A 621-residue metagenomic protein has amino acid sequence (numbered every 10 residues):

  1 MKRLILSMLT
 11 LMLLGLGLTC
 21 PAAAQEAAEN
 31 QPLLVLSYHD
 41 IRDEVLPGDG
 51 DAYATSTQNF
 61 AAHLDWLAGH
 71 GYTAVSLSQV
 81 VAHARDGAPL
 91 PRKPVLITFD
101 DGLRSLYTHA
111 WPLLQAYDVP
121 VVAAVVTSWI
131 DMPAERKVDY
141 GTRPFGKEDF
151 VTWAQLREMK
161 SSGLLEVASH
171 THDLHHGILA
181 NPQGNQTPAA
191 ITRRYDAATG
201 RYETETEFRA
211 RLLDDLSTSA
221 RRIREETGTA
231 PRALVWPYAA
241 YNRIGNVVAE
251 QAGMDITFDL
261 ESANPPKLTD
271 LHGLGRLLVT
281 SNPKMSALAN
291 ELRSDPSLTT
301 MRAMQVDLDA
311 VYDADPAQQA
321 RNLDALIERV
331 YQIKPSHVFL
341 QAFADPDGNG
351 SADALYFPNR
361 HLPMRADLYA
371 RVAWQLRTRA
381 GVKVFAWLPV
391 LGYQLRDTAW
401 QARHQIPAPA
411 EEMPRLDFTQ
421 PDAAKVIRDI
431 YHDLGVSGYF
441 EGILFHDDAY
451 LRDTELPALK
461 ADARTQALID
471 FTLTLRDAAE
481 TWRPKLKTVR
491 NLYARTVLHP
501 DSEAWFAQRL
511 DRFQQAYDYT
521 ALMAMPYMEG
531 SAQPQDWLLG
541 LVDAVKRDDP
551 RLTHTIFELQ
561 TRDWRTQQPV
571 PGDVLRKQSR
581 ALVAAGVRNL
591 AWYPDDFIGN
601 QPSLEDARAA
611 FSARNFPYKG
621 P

Functional and structural regions predicted by a protein language model:
L36-E44, K93-V95, Q115-A240, L274: Metal-dependent polysaccharide deacetylase catalytic core of the NodB/CE4 family, i.e., the active-site-bearing domain
S56-V75, R321-D347, V436-G442, F513-Y519 (+1 more regions): Catalytic domains of carbohydrate-active enzymes, especially glycoside hydrolases
L90-R92, D100, S105-Q115, L326-I327 (+2 more regions): Aromatic-lined substrate-binding rim segments of carbohydrate-active enzymes
K137-P144, T299-Q319, A373-W374, V384-D433 (+2 more regions): Active-site-adjacent "subsite" loops/lids of carbohydrate-active enzymes
R232-P237, G381-Y393, L444-D447, T465-F506 (+1 more regions): Aromatic-lined carbohydrate-recognition surfaces of secreted/lumenal glycan-active proteins
A240-R276, K487-M525, Q567-Q568: Substrate-binding cleft/loops of secretory-pathway carbohydrate-active enzymes
L260, N264-P265, S336-H337, A516-Q535 (+2 more regions): Substrate-binding cleft of secreted/luminal carbohydrate-active enzymes
T300-Y312, L395, V489-V497, V545-L575: Active-site clefts of carbohydrate-active enzymes
